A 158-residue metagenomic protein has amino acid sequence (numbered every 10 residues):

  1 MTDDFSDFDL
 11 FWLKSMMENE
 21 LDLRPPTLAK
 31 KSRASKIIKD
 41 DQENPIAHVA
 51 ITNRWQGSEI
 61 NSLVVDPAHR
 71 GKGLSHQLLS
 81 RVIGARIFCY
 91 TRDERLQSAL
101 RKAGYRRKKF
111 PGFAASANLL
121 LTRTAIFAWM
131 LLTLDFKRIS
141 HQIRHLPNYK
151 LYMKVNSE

Functional and structural regions predicted by a protein language model:
M1-P26, K39, I126, H145-E158: Short amphipathic alpha-helix that is part of the acyltransferase structural core
E18-P67: A conserved beta-strand-loop-helix scaffold within acyl/acetyltransferase catalytic domains
Q56, R70, L96: Short phosphate-engaging motifs
V65, R70-G84: Conserved acetyl-CoA-binding loop-helix of GNAT-fold acetyltransferases
G84-A99, P111: Conserved GNAT acetyl-CoA-binding A-motif
Y90, R106-I139: Conserved catalytic-core motifs of GNAT/GCN5-like acyltransferases
L100, Y105: Conserved active-site tyrosine of GNAT-family acetyltransferases
K137-P147: Extended, charge-rich low-complexity interaction segments
